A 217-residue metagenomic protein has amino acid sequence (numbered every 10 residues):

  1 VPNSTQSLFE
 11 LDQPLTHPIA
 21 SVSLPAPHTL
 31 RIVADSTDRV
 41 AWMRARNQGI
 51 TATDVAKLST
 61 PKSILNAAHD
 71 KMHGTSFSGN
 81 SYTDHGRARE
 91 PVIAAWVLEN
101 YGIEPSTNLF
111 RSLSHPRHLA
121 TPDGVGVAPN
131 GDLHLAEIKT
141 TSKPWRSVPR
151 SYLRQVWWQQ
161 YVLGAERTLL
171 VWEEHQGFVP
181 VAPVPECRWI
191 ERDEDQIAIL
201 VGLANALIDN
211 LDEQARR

Functional and structural regions predicted by a protein language model:
V1-A88: Charged, glycine-rich intrinsically disordered N-terminal tails and low-complexity linkers that flank
T29-R46, A52-A56, H85, V97 (+5 more regions): Generic detector of bulky aromatic hydrophobic side chains
L65-N66, A94, V156: Generic structural marker for isolated residues within well-ordered, non-membrane alpha-helices of soluble domains
G74-S76, A88-A95, I138-T140: A generic short-segment signal for beta-strand/edge and adjacent turn/coil regions
T75-S76, L170, A215: Secondary-structure transition/capping residues
S81-S106: Acidic-basic catalytic patches of nuclease active cores, encompassing PD-(D/E)XK and other metal-cofactor nuclease
A95, I208-R217: Contiguous, amphipathic alpha-helical segments that mediate oligomerization or scaffolding in large protein assemblies
N100-D212: Nucleic-acid nuclease catalytic cores
